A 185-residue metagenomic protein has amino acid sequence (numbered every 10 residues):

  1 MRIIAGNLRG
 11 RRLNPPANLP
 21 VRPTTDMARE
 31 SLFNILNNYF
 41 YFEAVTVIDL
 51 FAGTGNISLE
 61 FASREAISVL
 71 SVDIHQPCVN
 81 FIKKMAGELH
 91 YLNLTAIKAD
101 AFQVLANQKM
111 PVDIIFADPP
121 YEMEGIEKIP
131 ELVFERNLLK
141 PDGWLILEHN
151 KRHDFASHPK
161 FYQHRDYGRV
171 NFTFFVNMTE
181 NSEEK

Functional and structural regions predicted by a protein language model:
M1-K185: Class I S-adenosyl-L-methionine-dependent methyltransferase catalytic core
